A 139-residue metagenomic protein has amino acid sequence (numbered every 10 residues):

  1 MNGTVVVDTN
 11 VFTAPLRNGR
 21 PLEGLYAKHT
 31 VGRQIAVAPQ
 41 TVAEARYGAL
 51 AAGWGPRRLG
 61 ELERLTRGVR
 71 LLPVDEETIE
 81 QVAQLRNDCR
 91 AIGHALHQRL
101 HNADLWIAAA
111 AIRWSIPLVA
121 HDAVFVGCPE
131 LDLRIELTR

Functional and structural regions predicted by a protein language model:
M1-V37, G48-R64: Short, well-structured N-terminal submotif of metal-dependent ribonuclease cores
N2-T4, A108-R139: Acidic, PIN/NYN-like endoribonuclease modules and their adjacent C-terminal/linker elements
V7-D8, A38, L100-H101, D122 (+1 more regions): Histidine- and aromatic-rich ligand-binding microenvironments
D8-T9, A45, V82, A111: Generic structural signal for small/hydrophobic residues in well-ordered secondary structure, especially within
F12, V42-A45, I79, F125-V126: A generic structural signal for short hydrophobic patches within well-formed alpha-helices
A36, L72, R134-E136: General small-molecule cofactor/ligand-binding pocket signal
A52-P56, C89, I135-R139: Short, hinge-like loop/turn segments at secondary-structure boundaries
R70-P117: Active-site neighborhoods of divalent-metal-dependent phosphate/nucleic-acid chemistry enzymes
